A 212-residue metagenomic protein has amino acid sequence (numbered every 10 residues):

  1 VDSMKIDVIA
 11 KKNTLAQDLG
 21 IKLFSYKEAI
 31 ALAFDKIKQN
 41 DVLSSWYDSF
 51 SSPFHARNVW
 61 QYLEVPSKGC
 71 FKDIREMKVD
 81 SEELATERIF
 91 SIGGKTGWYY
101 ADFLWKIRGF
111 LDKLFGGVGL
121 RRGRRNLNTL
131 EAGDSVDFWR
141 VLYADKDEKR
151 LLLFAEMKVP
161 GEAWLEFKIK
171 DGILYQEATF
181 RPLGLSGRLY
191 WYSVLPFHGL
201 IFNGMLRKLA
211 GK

Functional and structural regions predicted by a protein language model:
V1-A16: Mobile cap/lid helix-loop segments that border enzyme active or cofactor-binding sites and regulate substrate access
A10, F154-F197: Beta-strand/loop substructures that line and gate deep hydrophobic ligand-binding cavities in soluble
F24-A31, D35, Q39-G119: Hydrophobic ligand-binding cavity/cleft-lining segments
C70-E76, R150, W164, I173-Y175: Intrinsic-disorder/low-complexity, polar/charged segments enriched in Ser/Thr/Lys/Arg/Asp/Glu/Gln
L84-I89, V141, Q176, L209: Hydrophobic pocket/interface hotspot
G117-S135: Secreted/surface-exposed cysteine- and glycine-rich disulfide frameworks
W139-R140, F167: Small-residue-enriched segments and motifs
K146-L153: Short, hydrophobic/aromatic-rich segments at coil-to-beta transitions
